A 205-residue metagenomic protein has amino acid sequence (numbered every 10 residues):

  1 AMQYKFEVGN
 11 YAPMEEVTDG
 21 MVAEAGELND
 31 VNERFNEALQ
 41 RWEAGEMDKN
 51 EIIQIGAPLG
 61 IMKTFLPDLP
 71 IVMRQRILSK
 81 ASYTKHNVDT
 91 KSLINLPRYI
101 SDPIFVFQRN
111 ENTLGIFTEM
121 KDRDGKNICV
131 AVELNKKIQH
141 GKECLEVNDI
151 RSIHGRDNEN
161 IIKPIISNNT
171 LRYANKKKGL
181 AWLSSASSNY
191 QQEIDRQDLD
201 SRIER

Functional and structural regions predicted by a protein language model:
A1-R205: Ribonuclease/tRNase effector modules and their secretory precursors
